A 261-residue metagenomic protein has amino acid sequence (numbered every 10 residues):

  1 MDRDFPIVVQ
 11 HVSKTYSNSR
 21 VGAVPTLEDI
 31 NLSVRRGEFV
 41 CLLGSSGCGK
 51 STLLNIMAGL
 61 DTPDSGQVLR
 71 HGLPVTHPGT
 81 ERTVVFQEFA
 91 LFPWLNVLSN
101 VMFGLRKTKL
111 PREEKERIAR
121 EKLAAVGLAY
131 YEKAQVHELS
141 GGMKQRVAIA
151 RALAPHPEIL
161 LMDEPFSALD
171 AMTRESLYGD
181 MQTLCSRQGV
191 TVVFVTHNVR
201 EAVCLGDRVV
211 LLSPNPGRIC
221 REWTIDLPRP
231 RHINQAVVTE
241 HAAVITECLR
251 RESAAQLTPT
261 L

Functional and structural regions predicted by a protein language model:
D2-P6, T15-D29: A short, flexible loop at the N-terminus of ABC-type nucleotide-binding domains that lies
L43-S45: The feature captures the beta-strand-to-loop junction immediately N-terminal to the Walker
A58: Helix-to-loop junction immediately C-terminal to a conserved catalytic motif
G66-P78: Conserved ABC transporter NBD signature motif
L98-R106, E116, T224: Short helical segment in ABC ATPase nucleotide-binding domains corresponding to the A-loop/adjacent helical element
M102, E113-Y131, T183: Conserved ABC ATPase "signature" region
A134-H137, P155: Conserved signature/switch motifs of ABC ATPase nucleotide-binding domains
L160-D163: Catalytic Walker B motif of ABC-type/P-loop ATPase nucleotide-binding domains
